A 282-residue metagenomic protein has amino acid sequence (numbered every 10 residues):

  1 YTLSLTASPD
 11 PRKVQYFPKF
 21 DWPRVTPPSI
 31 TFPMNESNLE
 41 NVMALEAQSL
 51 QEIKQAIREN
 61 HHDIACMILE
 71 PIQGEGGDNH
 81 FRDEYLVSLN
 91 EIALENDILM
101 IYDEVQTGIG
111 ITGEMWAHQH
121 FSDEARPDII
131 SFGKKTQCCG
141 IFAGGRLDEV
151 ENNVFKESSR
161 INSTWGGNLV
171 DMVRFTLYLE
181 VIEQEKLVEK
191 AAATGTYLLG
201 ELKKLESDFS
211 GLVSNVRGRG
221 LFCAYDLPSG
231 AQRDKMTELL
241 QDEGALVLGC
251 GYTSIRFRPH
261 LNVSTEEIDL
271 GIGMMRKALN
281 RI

Functional and structural regions predicted by a protein language model:
Y1-I282: Conserved N-terminal phosphate-binding loop of PLP-dependent enzymes in the Aspartate aminotransferase
